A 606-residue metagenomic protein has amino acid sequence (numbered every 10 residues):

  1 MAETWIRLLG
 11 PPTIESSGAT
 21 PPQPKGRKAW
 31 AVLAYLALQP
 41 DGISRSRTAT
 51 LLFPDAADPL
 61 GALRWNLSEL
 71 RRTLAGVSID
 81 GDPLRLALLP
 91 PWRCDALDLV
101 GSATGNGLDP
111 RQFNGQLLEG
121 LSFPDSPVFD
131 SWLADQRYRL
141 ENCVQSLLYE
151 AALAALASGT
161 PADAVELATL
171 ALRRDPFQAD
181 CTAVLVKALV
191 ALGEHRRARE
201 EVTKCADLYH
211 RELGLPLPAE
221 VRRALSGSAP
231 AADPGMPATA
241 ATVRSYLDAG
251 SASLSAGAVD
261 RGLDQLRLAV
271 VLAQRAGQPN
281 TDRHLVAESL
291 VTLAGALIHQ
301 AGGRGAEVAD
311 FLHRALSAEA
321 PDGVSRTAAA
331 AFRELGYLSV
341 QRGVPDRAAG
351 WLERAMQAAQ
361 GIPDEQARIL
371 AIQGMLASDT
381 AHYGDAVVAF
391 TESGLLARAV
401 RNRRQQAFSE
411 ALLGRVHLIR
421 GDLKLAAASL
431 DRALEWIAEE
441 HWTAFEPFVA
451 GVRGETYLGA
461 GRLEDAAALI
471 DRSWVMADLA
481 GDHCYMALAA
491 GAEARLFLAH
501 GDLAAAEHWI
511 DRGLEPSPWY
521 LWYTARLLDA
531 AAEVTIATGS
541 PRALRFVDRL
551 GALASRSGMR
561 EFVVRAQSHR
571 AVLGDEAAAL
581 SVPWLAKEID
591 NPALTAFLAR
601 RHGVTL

Functional and structural regions predicted by a protein language model:
M1-K28, V77-R85, W92, G115 (+2 more regions): Short boundary/linker motifs that mark transitions into or out of structured domains
M1-R7, L63-P90, Y209-A219: DNA-binding patch around the recognition helix
M1-T4, L9-P11, G120, A162 (+6 more regions): C-terminal non-catalytic interaction modules
P11, P83-R85, V100-W132, Y149-A152 (+5 more regions): Short acidic-capped amphipathic helix/loop micro-motif used as an active-site/signal-coupling element
P11, T20-L52, L70, A179-A183: Short amphipathic alpha-helical recognition elements used for nucleic-acid or partner binding across transcription
L117-E119, V165-R173, A206-D207, R267-Q278 (+8 more regions): Amphipathic alpha-helical segments of tetratricopeptide repeats
R173-T182, P216-A219, A238-T242, A258-R261 (+11 more regions): Alpha-solenoid helical repeat architecture
G235-R420, L425-S429, W436-I437, H441-E446: Internal alpha-solenoid helical repeat scaffolds
